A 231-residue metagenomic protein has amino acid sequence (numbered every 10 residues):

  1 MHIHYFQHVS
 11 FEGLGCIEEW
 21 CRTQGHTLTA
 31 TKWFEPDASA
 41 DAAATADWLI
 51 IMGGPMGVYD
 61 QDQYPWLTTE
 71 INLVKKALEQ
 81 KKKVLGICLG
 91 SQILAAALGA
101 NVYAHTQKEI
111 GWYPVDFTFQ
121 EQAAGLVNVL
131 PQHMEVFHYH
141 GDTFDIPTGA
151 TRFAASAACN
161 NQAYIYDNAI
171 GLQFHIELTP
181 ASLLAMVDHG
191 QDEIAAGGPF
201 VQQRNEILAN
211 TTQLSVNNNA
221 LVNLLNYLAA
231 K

Functional and structural regions predicted by a protein language model:
M1-Q80, A195-K231: N-terminal beta1-alpha1 cap of cysteine-dependent amidohydrolase-like domains
Y5, T118-K231: Amide-donor transfer/coupling interface in amidating biosynthetic enzymes
F11-E12, Q92, C159, L178: Short alpha-helical
I17-E18, D62-Y64, L98-G99, G149-A150 (+2 more regions): Short amphipathic alpha-helical segments
E18, S39-A44, I93-A95, D145-T148 (+1 more regions): Short loop/helix-cap segments at secondary-structure boundaries that form the rim of catalytic
W20-T23, P65-T69, V102-Y103, A155 (+1 more regions): Glycine-rich, phosphate-binding/catalytic loops in enzymes
T27-T29, N101, E135, T151: Conserved beta-strand segments of alpha/beta enzyme cores
I51-E121: Cysteine-nucleophile active-site neighborhood
